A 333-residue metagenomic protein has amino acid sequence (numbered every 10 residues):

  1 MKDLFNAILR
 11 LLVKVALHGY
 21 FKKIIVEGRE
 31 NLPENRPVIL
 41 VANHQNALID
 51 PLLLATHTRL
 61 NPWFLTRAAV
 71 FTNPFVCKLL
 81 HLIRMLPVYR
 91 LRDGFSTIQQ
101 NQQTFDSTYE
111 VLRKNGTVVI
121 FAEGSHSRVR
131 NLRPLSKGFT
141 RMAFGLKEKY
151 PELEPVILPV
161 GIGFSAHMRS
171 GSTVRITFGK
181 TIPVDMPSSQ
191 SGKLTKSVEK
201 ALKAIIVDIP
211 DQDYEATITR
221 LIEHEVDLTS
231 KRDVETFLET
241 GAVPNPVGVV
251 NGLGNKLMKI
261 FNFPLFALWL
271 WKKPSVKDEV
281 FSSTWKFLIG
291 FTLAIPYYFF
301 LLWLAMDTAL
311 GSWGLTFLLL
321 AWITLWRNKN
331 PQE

Functional and structural regions predicted by a protein language model:
M1-I39, L52, T58, K231-N255 (+6 more regions): Membrane-anchoring hydrophobic helices of lipid-metabolizing enzymes
F5, L32-T97, L270-K277: Catalytic core of membrane glycerolipid acyltransferases/transacylases, capturing the structured, soluble-facing
K22, H44, I98-Q102: A conditional alpha-helix N-cap/helix-loop micro-motif detector
K22, L60, H81, L153 (+1 more regions): Residue-level signal for beta-strand positions within conserved beta-sheet cores that form or flank
V26, N73, Q102-F105: Structural motif corresponding to alpha-helix initiation and N-cap regions
E30, A68, Y89, G161 (+1 more regions): Residues at the C-termini of beta-strands that transition into short coil/loop
T97-V250, G311-N328: Non-catalytic C-terminal accessory region of glycerolipid acyltransferases and related lyso-lipid remodeling enzymes
